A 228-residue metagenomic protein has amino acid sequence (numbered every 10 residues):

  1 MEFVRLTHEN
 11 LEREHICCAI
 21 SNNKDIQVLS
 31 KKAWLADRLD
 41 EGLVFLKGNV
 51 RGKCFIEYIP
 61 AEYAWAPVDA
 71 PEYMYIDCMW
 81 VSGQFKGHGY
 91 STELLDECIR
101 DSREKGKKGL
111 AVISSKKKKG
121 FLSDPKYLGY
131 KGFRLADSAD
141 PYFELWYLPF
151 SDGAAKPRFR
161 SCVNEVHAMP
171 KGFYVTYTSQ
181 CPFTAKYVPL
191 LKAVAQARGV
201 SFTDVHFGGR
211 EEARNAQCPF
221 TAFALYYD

Functional and structural regions predicted by a protein language model:
M1-N49, C162, S179-F183, Y187-V194: Short amphipathic alpha-helix that is part of the acyltransferase structural core
K47, R51-E62, Y75, W80: Conserved beta-strand in the GNAT
V68-G83, T176: Conserved acetyl-CoA binding element of GNAT-fold acetyltransferases
V81, G87-S102: Conserved acetyl-CoA-binding loop-helix of GNAT-fold acetyltransferases
S102-G120: Conserved GNAT acetyl-CoA-binding A-motif
I113-S114, G129-W146: Conserved catalytic-core motifs of GNAT/GCN5-like acyltransferases
D140-E165: C-terminal "cap" of GNAT-fold acetyltransferases
A222-D228: A short, hydrophobic beta-strand/beta-hairpin element that forms part of a small beta-sheet core
